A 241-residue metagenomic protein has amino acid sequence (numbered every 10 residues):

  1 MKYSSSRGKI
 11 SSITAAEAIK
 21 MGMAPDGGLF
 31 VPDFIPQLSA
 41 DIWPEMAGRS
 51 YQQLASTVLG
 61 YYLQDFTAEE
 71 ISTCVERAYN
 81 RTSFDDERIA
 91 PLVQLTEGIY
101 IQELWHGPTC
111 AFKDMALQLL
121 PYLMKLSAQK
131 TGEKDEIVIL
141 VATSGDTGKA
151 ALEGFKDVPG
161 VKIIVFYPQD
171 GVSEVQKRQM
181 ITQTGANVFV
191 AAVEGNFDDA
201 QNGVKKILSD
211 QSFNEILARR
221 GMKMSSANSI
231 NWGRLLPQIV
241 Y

Functional and structural regions predicted by a protein language model:
M1-Y241: PLP-dependent amino-acid enzyme catalytic core
